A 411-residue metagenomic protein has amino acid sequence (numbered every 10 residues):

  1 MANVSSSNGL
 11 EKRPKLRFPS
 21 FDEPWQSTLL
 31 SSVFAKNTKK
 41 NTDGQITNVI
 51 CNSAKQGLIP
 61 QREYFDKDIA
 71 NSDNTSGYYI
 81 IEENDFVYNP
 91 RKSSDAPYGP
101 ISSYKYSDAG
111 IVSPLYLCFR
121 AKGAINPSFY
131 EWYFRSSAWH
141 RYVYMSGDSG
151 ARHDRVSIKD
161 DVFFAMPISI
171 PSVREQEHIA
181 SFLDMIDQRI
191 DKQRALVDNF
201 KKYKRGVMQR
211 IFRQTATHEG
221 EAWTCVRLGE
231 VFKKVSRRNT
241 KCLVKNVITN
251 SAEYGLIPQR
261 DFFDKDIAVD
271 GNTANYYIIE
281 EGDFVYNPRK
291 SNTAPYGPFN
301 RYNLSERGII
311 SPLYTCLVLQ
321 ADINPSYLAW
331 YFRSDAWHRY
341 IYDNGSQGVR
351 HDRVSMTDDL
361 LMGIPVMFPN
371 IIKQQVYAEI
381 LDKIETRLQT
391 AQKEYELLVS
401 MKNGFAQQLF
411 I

Functional and structural regions predicted by a protein language model:
M1-D22, Q188, K192-V226, K393-I411: Short amphipathic coiled-coil heptad-repeat segments
L10, A109-P114, D148-R174, R307-L313 (+1 more regions): A short glycine-rich beta-alpha junction/loop motif
R13-N41, T215-N239: Non-catalytic DNA-recognition/assembly elements of restriction-modification systems
F21-P24, I69-T75, R152, D184 (+2 more regions): Short, solvent-exposed loop/turn positions at domain surfaces that link secondary-structure elements or cap domain
S31-T42, S53-F86, G229-T240, S251-F284: Sequence-specific dsDNA recognition surfaces
S76-W139, Y277-E281, V285-W337, Q347-R350 (+1 more regions): A short beta-sheet element
K92, F182-D184, Q188, K290 (+1 more regions): Short, surface-exposed secondary-structure boundary micro-motifs
E175-H178, Q375: Short, solvent-exposed linear patches
